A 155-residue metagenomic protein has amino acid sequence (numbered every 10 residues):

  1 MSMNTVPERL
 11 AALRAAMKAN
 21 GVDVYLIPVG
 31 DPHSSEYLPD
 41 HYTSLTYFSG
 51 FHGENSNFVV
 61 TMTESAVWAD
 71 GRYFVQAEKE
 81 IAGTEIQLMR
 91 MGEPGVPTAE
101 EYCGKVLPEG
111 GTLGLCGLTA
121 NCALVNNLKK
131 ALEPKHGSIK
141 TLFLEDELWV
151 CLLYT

Functional and structural regions predicted by a protein language model:
S2-T43, A120, K140, L148: Active-site cores enriched in adjacent His and Asp/Glu residues with nearby glycine-rich loops that coordinate divalent
M17-V22, Y102-T112: Glycine-rich phosphate/diphosphate-binding loops that line cofactor/substrate pockets in enzymes
P28-G30, A69-G71, M91-E93, L115-A120: Structural motif
L45-Y47: N-terminal-proximal low-complexity accessory segments that begin disordered and transition into the first
V60-E64, I81: Short acidic-glycine loop/turn motifs at beta-strand connectors
G71-Y102: Compact, glycine/acidic-enriched structural inserts
Q76-I81, A123-K135: Short, aromatic/basic amphipathic alpha-helical patches
Y154-T155: Conserved small/polar residues in nucleotide/adenosyl-binding loops
